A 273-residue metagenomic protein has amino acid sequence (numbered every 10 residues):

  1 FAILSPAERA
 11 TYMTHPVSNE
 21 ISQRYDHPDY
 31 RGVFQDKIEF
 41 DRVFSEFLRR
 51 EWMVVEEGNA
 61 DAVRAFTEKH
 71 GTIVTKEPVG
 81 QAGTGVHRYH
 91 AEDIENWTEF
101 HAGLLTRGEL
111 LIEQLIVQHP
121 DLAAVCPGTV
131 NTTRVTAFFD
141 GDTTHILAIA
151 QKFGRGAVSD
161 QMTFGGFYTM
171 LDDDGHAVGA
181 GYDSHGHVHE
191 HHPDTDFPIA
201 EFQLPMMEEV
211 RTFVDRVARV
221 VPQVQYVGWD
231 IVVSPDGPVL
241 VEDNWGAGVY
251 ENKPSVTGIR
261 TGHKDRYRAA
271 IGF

Functional and structural regions predicted by a protein language model:
F1-A65: Conserved N-proximal alpha/beta basic substrate-recognition cap immediately N-terminal to, or forming the N-lobe
F34, I38, E56-V63, G83-H87 (+3 more regions): Domain-scale recognition of functional cores that engage charged ligands
R50, I73-F100: Glycine-rich phosphate-binding loop of ATP-grasp-fold ATP-dependent ligases
R64-V74: Acidic/histidine-enriched active-site and ligand-binding environments that engage anionic O-linkages
I73, H145-L147, V239-V241: Protein kinase-like catalytic core scaffold
V79-A82, V117-Q118, K152-G154, V233 (+1 more regions): Short, solvent-exposed loop/turn segments at secondary-structure junctions
E92-D183: Phosphate-binding site of ATP-dependent enzymes
E190-D215, R219-Y226, V233-F273: C-terminal active-site "lid" helix and adjoining low-complexity regulatory extension at the edge of ATP-using catalytic
